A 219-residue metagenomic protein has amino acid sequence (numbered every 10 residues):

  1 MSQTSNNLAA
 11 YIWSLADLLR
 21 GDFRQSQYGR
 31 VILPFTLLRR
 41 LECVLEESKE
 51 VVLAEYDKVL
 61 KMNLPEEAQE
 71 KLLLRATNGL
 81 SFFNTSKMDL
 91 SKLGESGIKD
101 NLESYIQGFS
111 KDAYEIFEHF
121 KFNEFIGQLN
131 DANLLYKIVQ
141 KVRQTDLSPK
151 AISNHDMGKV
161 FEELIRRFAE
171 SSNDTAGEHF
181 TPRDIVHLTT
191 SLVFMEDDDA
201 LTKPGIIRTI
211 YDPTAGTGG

Functional and structural regions predicted by a protein language model:
M1-D198: Non-catalytic, mostly N-terminal accessory regions of nucleic-acid modification and defense proteins
G205-T214: Conserved class I S-adenosyl-L-methionine
G218-G219: Glycine-rich SAM-binding Motif I of class I
